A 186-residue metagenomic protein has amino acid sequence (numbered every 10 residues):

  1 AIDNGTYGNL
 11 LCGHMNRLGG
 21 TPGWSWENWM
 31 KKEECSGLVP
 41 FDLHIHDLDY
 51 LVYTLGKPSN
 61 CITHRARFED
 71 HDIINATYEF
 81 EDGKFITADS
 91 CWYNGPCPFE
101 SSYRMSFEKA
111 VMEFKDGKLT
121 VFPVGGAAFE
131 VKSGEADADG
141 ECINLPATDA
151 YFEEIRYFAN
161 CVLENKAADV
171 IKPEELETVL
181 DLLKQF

Functional and structural regions predicted by a protein language model:
A1-H64: Predominantly a Rossmann-like dinucleotide-binding segment in NAD(P)-dependent oxidoreductases
R17-G19, F80, W92: Short beta-strand segments enriched in hydrophobic/aromatic residues within well-folded beta-rich domains
P22-G23, E69-F80: Active-site-proximal catalytic alpha-helix in oxidoreductases
L43, Y53, K57-R65, N75-T77 (+2 more regions): Active-site-lining helix/loop region of Rossmann-like oxidoreductase modules
A66-H71, K84-E154: NAD(P)-dinucleotide binding in Rossmann-like oxidoreductases
E79-E81, I143-L145, A150, R156-F186: C-terminal helix-rich "cap/oligomerization" subdomain common to oxidoreductases
